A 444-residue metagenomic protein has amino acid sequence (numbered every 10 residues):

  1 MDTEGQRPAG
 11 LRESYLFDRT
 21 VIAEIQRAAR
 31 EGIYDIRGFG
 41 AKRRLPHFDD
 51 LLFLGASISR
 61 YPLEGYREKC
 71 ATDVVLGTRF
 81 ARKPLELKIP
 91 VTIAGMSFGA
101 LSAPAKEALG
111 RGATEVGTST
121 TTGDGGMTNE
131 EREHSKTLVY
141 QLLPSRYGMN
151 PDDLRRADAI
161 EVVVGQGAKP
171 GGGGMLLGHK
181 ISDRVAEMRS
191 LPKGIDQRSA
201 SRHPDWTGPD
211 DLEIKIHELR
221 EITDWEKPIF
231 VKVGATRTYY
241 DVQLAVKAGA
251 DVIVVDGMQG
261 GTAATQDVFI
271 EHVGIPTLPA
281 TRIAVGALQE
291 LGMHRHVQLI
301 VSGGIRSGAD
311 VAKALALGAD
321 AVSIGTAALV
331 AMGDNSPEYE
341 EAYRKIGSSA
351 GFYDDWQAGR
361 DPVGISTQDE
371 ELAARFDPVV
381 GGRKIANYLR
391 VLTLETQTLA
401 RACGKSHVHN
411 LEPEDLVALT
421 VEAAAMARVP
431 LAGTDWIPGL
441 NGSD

Functional and structural regions predicted by a protein language model:
M1-V91, G95, A100-T114, T118-S119 (+6 more regions): Conserved, well-structured core domains of diverse proteins
G117-T118, A157, A250, A319 (+1 more regions): A structural motif
T121-T122, E161-V163, V254, S323: Conserved beta-strand positions in the central sheet of alpha/beta enzyme cores
G123-G125, W225-K232, H294, C403-P413: Flexible, glycine/charged-enriched surface loops at secondary-structure junctions
R156, E161-V163, G167-L191, Q357-E371 (+1 more regions): Mobile "lid/hinge" segments at catalytic clefts and subdomain interfaces of large enzymes
G178-I181, V185-M188, K193-W206, A263-P279 (+1 more regions): Glycine-rich tight-turn/loop motif centered on a GG-T
H203-E371: Glycine-rich phosphate/ribose-binding loops and adjacent secondary-structure elements that form binding surfaces
D334-E340, G347, G351-V408, E412: Active-site or pore-adjacent capping/gating segments
